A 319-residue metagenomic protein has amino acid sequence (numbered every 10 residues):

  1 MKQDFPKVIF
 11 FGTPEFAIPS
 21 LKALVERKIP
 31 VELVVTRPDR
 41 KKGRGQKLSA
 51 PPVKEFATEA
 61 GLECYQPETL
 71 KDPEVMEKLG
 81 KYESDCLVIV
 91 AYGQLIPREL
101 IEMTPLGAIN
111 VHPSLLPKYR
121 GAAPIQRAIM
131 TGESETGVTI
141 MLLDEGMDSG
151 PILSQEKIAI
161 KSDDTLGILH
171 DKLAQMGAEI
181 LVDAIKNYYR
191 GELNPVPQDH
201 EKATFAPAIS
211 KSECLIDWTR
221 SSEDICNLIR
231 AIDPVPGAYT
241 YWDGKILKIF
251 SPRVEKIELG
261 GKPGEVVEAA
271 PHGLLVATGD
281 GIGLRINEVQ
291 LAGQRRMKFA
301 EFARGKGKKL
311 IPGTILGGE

Functional and structural regions predicted by a protein language model:
M1-R44: N-terminal Rossmann-like dinucleotide-binding module
F5, E26-P30, R37, C86-F205 (+1 more regions): Donor/substrate-binding cores of folate-linked one-carbon enzymes
T13-F16, E68-K71, Y92-Q94: Short beta->alpha connector loops
I18, K22-E26, E77-G80, R98 (+1 more regions): Amphipathic, non-transmembrane alpha-helical secondary structure
R37, K41-E83: N-terminal glycine-/serine-/threonine-rich beta1-alpha1-beta2 phosphate-ribose binding loop of Rossmann-like
T219-E319: An anion-binding loop in the catalytic cleft
